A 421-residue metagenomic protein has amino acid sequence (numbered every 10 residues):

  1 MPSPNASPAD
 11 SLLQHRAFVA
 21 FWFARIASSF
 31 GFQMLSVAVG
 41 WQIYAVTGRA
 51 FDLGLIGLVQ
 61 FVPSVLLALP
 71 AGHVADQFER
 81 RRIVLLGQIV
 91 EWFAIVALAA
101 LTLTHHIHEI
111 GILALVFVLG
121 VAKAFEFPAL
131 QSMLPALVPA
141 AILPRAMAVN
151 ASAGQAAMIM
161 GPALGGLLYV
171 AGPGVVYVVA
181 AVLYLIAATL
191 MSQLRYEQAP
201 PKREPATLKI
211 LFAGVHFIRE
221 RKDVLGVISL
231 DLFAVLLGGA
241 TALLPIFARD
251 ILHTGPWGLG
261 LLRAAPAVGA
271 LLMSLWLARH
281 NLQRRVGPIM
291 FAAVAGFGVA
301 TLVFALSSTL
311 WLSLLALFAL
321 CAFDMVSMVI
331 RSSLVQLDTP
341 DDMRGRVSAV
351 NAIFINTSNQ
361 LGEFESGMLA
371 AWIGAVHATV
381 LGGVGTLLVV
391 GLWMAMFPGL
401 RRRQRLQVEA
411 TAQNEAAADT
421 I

Functional and structural regions predicted by a protein language model:
P4-V62, H216-P266: Helix-loop boundary and gating motifs at the non-cytosolic
A24, V149-A157, L230, V350-S358: Hydrophobic alpha-helical segments of secondary membrane carriers
I26, I107-F125, L232, A300 (+1 more regions): Hydrophobic core of transmembrane alpha-helices in multi-pass small-molecule transporters, especially MFS/SLC-type
G40-V46, L98-T104, M160-V179, F247-L252 (+1 more regions): Transmembrane alpha-helix termini and helix-breaking/packing motifs in multi-pass membrane transporters
Y44, L134-P139, P144, R249 (+2 more regions): Helix-terminus/helix-capping segments at the ends of transmembrane helices and short amphipathic helices
I56, L66-P70, Q77, I83 (+7 more regions): C-terminal transmembrane bundle of multi-pass solute transporters/carriers
L115-M158: Cytoplasmic helix-loop-helix junction between adjacent transmembrane helices in 12-TM secondary transporters
S132, A136, Y177-V178, L183-A206 (+2 more regions): Helix-loop junctions on the cytosolic side of multi-pass membrane transporters, especially the intracellular loop
